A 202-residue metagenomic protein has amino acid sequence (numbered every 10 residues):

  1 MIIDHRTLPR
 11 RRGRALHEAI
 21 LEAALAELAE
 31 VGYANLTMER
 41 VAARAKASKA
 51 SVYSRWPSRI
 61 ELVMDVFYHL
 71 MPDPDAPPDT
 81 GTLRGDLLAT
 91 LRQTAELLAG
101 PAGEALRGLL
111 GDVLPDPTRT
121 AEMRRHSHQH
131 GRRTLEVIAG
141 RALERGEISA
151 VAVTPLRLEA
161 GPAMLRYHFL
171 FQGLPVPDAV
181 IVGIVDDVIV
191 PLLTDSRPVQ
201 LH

Functional and structural regions predicted by a protein language model:
M1-H5, A89, E96, R132-R133 (+3 more regions): C-terminal peripheral helix-coil segments that are non-catalytic and often amphipathic
M1-K46, A50, E61: Basic, helix-initiating cap at the start of DNA-binding domains
E61-L70: Alpha-helical DNA-contacting segments of helix-turn-helix folds
D75-E104: Hydrophobic alpha-helical connector segments
R92-L98, L106-P115, D187-L192: Helix-loop "lid/cap" segments that line or gate small-molecule binding pockets
E96-E104, G108, T118-E144: Amphipathic alpha-helical packing segments from all-alpha helical-bundle domains
E122-S127, E144-A160, D178-V180: All-alpha amphipathic helical-bundle segments outside canonical DNA-binding/catalytic cores that form hydrophobic
